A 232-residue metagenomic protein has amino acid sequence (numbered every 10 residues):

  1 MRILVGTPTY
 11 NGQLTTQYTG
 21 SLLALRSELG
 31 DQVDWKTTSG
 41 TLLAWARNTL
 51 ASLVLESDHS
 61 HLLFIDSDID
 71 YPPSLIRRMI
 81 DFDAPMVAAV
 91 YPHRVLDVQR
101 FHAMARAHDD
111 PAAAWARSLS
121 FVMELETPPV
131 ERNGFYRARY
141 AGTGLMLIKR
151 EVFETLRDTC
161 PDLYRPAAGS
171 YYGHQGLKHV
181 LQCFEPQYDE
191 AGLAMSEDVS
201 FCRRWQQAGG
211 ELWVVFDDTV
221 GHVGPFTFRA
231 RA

Functional and structural regions predicted by a protein language model:
M1-L4, D158-A232: C-terminal catalytic/acceptor-binding lobe
M1-W45: N-proximal low-complexity "stem/linker" segments adjacent to membrane-targeting elements
K36-S39, V90, F216: Residue-level recognition of beta-strand->loop/alpha-helix junctions
L43-R47, L119, D198: Conserved donor sugar-nucleotide recognition element shared by glycan-biosynthetic enzymes
N48-H61: Active-site nucleotide-sugar/metal-binding loop of Leloir-type enzymes
A51, P72-E185: Conserved catalytic core of nucleotide-sugar-dependent glycosyltransferases
D58-D70: Short beta-strand-to-loop acidic/aromatic patch adjacent to the donor-nucleotide binding site
H61, P85-M86, L212: Short, Asp-centered acidic motifs that coordinate Mg2+ and/or phosphate in catalytic or ligand-binding sites
